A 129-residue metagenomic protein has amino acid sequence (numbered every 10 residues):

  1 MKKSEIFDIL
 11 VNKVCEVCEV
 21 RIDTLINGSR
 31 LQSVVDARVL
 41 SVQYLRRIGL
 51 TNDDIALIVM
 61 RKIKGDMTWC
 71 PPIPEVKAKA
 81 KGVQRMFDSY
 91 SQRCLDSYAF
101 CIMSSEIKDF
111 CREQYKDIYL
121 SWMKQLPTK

Functional and structural regions predicted by a protein language model:
M1-G28: Basic, low-complexity segments
D8, V39-L40, C70, P74: Non-catalytic, well-ordered alpha-helical scaffold segments
N12, D53, P74: Residues within the helices of the helix-turn-helix
K13, Y44, A78-K79: Residue-level signal for well-ordered alpha-helical scaffold segments within enzymatic catalytic domains
S29-S33, G65-M67: Short basic-aromatic helix/loop recognition motifs at nucleic-acid and histone-peptide binding interfaces
S33-L50: Short, amphipathic alpha-helical "recognition" segments used to contact nucleic acids or chromatin
L50-T51, Y98: Acidic, low-complexity, intrinsically disordered interaction modules
A56-K129: Charged interaction scaffolds used for protein-protein
